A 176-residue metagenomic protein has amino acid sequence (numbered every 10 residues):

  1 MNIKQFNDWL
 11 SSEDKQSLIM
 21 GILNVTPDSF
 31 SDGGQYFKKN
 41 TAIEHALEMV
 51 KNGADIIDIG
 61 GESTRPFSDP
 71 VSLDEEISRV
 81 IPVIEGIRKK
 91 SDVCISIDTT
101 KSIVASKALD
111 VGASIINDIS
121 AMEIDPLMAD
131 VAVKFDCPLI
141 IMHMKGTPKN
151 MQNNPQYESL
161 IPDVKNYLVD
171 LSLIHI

Functional and structural regions predicted by a protein language model:
M1-P27: N-terminal amphipathic alpha-helix/helix-capping segment at the start of soluble metabolic enzymes
M20-N24, I57-G60, N117, C137-G146: Non-cysteine beta-strand/loop elements that form the S-adenosyl-L-methionine
L23, M49, G53, D98 (+1 more regions): Conserved, mostly hydrophobic/aromatic
V25-I43, Q152-P162: Active-site mouth loops of central-metabolism enzymes
F30-S31, I56-R79: Glycine-rich, proline-tolerant flexible connector loops at the mouths of alpha/beta enzymes
P70-S96, K134-L139: Alpha-helix-loop-beta-strand connector modules within alpha/beta enzyme cores
V93-T100, S114-I124: Catalytic beta/alpha-barrel core
I174-I176: Conserved small/polar residues in nucleotide/adenosyl-binding loops
